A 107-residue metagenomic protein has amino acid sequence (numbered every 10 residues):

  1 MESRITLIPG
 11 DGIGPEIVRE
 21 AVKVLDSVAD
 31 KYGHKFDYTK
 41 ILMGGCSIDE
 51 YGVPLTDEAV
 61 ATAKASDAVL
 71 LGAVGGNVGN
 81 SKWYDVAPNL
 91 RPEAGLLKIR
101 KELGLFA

Functional and structural regions predicted by a protein language model:
M1-I5, P9, S47, V53 (+1 more regions): Generic preference for well-ordered secondary structure
M1-T39: N-terminal phosphate-binding or glycine-rich loops at protein starts, especially the Walker A/P-loop of NTPases
T6-I8, Y38-I41, P92-I99: A generic short-segment signal for beta-strand/edge and adjacent turn/coil regions
G10-G12, M43, V74: Short, ordered loop/turn segments at secondary-structure junctions
K23, K31, K35, K40 (+3 more regions): Context-gated lysine
G33-D57: N-terminal beta-loop-helix "entrance" segment that forms/cooperates in small-molecule cofactor or anionic ligand
D49-A107: N-terminal glycine-rich phosphate/adenylate-binding segment common to multiple enzyme folds
